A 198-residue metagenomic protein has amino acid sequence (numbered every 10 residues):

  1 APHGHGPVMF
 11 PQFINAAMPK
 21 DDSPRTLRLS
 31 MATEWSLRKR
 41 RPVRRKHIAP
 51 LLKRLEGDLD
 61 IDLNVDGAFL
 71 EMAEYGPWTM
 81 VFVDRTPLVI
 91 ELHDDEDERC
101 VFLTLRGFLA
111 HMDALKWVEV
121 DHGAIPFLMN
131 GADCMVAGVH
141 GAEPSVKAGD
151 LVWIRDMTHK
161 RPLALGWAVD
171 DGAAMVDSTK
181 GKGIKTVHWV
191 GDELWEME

Functional and structural regions predicted by a protein language model:
A1-S30: N-terminal amphipathic/basic-hydrophobic helices that include classical n-h-c signal peptides and signal-anchor
P2-G6, V146, L151: Generic ordered-secondary-structure signal
R28-A68, M72-W78, F82-H140, S145-A148 (+1 more regions): Beta-strand/loop-dominated core regions that host nucleotide or nucleotide-derived cofactor-binding catalytic loops
